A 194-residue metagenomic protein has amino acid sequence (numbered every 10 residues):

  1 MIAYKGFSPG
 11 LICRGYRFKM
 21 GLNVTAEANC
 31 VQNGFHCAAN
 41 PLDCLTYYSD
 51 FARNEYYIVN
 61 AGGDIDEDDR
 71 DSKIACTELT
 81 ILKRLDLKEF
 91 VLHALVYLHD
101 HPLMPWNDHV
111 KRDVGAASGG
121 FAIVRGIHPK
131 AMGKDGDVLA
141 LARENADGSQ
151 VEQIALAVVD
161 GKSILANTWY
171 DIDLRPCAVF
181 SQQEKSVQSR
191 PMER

Functional and structural regions predicted by a protein language model:
M1-R194: Short, glycine-biased loop/turn motifs at secondary-structure junctions and in low-complexity Ser/Thr/Pro-rich termini
